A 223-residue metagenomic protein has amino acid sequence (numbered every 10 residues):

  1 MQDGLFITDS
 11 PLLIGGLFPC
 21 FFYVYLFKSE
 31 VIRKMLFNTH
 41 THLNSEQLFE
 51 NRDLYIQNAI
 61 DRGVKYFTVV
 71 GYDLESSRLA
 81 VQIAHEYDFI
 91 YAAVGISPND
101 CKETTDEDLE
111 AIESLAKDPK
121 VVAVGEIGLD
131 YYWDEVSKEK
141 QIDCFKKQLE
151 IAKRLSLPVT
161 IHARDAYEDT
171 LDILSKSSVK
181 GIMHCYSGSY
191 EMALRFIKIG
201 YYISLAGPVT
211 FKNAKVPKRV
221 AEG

Functional and structural regions predicted by a protein language model:
Q2-T8, L13, L17-G223: Mid-domain alpha/beta scaffold segments of enzyme catalytic cores
